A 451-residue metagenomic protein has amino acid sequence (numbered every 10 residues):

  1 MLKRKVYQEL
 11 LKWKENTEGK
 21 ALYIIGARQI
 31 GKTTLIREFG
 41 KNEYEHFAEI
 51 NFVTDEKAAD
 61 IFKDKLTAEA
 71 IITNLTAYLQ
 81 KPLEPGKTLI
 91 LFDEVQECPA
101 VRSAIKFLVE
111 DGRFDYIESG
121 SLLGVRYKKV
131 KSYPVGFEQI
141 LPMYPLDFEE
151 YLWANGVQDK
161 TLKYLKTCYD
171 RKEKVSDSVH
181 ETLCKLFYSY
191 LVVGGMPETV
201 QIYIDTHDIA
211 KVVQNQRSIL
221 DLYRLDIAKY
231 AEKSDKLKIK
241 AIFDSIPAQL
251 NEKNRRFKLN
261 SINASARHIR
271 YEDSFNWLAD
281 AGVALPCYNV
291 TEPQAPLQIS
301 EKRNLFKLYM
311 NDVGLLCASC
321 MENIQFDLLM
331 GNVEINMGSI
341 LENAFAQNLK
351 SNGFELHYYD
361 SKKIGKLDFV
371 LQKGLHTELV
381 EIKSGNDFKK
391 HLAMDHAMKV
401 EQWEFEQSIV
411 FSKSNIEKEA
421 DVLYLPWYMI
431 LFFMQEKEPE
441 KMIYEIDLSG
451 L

Functional and structural regions predicted by a protein language model:
M1-T17: Pre-Walker A adenine-sensing motif
I24: Hydrophobic anchor at the beta1->P-loop junction of P-loop NTPases
K32: Conserved lysine of the Walker
L35, F39: Hydrophobic positions on the alpha1 helix immediately C-terminal to the Walker A/P-loop
T54-G86: Short glycine-rich substrate-engagement loop in P-loop NTPases that contacts/grips substrate
Y127-N251: Interdomain motor-coupling "hinge/lid" segment immediately C-terminal to the ATP-binding subdomain of NTP-driven enzymes
C168, S414-L451: Domain-level recognition of nuclease-like catalytic cores that cleave nucleotide substrates
Q201-H376: Accessory nucleic acid-recognition modules appended to NTPase machines
